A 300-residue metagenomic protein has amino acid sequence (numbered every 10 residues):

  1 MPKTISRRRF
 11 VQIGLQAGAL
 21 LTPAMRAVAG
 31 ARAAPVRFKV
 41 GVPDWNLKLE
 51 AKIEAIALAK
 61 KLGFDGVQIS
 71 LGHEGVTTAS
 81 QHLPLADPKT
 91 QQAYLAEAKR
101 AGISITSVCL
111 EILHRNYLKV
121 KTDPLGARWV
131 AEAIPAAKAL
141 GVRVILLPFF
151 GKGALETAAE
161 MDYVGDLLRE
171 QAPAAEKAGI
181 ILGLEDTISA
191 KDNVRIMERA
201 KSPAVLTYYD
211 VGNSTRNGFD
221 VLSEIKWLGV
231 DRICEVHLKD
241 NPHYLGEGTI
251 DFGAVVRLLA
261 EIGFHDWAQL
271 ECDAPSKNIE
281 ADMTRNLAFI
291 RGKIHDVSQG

Functional and structural regions predicted by a protein language model:
P2-K39, K48-D65, G141, A190-G300: Histidine-acidic metal/acid-base catalytic patches
G14-L20, A24, E54-I56, E97-S107 (+3 more regions): Active-site acidic/histidine proton-transfer and metal-coordination neighborhood in alpha/beta enzyme cores
R32-G41, T106-N116: N-terminal small/glycine-rich loop or linker at the start of catalytic domains across soluble metabolic enzymes
G41-P43, S80-H82, Y117-K121, T157-A159 (+3 more regions): Short, contiguous strand/loop micro-motifs
N46, L71-H73, E111-H114, F149-G153 (+4 more regions): Active-site-proximal loop/turn and secondary-structure-junction residues that shape catalytic pockets, frequently
S70-A93, G151-E156: Glycine-rich, proline-tolerant flexible connector loops at the mouths of alpha/beta enzymes
P84-T90, D123-V130, E160-L168, D220-K226 (+1 more regions): Charged helix-capping and loop-helix junction motifs
